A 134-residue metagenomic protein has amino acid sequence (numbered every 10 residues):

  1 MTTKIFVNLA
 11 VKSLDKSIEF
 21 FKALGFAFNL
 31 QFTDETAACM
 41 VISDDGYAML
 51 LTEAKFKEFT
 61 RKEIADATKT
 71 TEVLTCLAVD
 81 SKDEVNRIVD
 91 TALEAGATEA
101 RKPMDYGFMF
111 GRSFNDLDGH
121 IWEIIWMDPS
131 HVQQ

Functional and structural regions predicted by a protein language model:
M1, D45, L117-D118: Residue-level recognition of short loop/turn positions
M1-I18, E72-L77, D128-Q134: N-terminal beta-strand motif that seeds the catalytic metal site of vicinal oxygen chelate
N8-F56: Core segments of cupin and vicinal oxygen chelate
L24, D66-T68, I124-I125, P129: Membrane-topology and secretion signals of cell-surface/extracellular proteins
T60-A65: Short beta-strand/turn micro-motifs at beta-sheet edges
V73-D90, G96-A97: Mid-chain, well-packed structural core segment of small domains
V89-Q134: Vicinal oxygen chelate
